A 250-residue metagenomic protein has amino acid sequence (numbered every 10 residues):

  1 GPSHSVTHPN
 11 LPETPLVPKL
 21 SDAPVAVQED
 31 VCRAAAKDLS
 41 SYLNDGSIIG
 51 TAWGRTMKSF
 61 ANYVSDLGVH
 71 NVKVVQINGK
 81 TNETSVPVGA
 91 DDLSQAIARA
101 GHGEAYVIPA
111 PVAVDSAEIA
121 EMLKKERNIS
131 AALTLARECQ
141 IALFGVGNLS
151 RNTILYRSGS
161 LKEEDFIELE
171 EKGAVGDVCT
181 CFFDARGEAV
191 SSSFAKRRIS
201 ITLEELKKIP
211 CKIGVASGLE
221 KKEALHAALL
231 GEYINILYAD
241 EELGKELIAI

Functional and structural regions predicted by a protein language model:
G1, K80-I250: Conserved phosphate- and dinucleotide-binding cores of soluble alpha/beta proteins, encompassing both enzyme active
S5-A117, K222, L230-I250: N-terminal active-site beta-alpha-beta segment that forms phosphate/nucleotide-binding and substrate-recognition loops
